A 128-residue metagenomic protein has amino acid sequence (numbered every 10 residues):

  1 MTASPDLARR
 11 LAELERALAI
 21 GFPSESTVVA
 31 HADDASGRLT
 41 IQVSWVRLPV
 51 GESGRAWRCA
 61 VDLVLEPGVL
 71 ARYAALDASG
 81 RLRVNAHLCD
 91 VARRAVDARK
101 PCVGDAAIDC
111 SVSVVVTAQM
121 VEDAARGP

Functional and structural regions predicted by a protein language model:
M1-D33: Negatively charged, low-complexity tracts enriched in Asp/Glu with abundant Ser/Thr
R10, L14-A17, G21, G68 (+3 more regions): Low-complexity, intrinsically disordered/propeptide-like segments
V28-S44: A contiguous binding-surface segment within folded domains or other stable secondary-structure elements
T40-A86: Intrinsically disordered, low-complexity regulatory segments enriched in Ser/Thr/Pro and charged residues
A71-P128: Acidic, low-complexity intrinsically disordered segments
